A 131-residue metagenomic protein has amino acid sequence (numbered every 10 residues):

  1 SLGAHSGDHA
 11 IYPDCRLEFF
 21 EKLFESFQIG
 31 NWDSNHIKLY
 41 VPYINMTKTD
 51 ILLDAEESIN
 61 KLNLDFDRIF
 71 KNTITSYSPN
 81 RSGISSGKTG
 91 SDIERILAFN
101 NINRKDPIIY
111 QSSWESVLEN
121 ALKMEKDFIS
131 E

Functional and structural regions predicted by a protein language model:
S1-E131: Nucleotide-activated chemistry modules centered on ATP-dependent adenylation/adenylyltransferase
